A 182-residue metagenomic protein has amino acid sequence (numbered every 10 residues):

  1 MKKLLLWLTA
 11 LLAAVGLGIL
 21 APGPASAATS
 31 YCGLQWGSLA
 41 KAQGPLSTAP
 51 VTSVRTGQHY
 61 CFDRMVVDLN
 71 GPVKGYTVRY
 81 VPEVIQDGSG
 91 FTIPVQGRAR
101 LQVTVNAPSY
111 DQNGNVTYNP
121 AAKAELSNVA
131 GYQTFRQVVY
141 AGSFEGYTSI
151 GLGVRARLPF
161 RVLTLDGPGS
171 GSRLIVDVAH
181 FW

Functional and structural regions predicted by a protein language model:
M1, V15, G90-T92: Generic structural signal for short, solvent-exposed loop/turn connectors between secondary structure elements
M1-T9: Bacterial N-terminal signal peptides that target proteins for export
L6-W7, G16-C32: C-terminal region of N-terminal signal peptides and the immediate post-cleavage residues of exported proteins
A27-W182: Short linear recognition/processing motifs and adjacent strand/loop elements at protein termini and domain edges
